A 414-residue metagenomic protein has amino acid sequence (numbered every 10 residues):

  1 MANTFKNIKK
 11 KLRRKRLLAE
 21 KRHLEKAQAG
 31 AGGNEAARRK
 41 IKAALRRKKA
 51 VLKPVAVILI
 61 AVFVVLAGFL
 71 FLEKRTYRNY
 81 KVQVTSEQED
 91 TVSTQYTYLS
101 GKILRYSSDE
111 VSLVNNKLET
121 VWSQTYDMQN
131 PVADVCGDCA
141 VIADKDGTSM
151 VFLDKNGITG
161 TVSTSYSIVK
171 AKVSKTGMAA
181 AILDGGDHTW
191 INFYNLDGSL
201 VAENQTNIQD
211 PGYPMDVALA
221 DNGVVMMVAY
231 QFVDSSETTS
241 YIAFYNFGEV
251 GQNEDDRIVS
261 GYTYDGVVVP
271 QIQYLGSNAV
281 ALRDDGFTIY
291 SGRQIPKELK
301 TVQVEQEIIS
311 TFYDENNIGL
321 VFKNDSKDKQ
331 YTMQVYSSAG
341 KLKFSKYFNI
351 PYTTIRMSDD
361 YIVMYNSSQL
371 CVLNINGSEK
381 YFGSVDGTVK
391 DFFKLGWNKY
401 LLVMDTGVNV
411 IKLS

Functional and structural regions predicted by a protein language model:
M1-G32: N-terminal targeting leaders characterized by basic, low-complexity, disordered sequences that direct proteins
K53-L70: Hydrophobic membrane-insertion alpha-helices, especially the h-region of bacterial N-terminal signal peptides
R75-T94, N115, E119-M128, I158-T164 (+6 more regions): Aromatic (tryptophan-biased) beta-strands that constitute blades/sheets of beta-rich domains
Q88-Y98, D127-D138, Y166-G177, Q209-L219 (+5 more regions): Repeated scaffold domains used in trafficking and secretory/extracellular systems, primarily beta-propellers
E110-S112, T148-F152, D187-F193, D234-N246 (+4 more regions): Structural motif
N115-K117, D154-G157, Y194-S199, F247-V250 (+4 more regions): Short loop/turn segments that connect beta-strands within beta-propeller blades
V121-K175, L299-V302, I309-V335: Structured, soluble extracytoplasmic/luminal domains of envelope-associated proteins
T189-L282: Solenoidal tandem-repeat scaffolds enriched in leucines and small polar residues
